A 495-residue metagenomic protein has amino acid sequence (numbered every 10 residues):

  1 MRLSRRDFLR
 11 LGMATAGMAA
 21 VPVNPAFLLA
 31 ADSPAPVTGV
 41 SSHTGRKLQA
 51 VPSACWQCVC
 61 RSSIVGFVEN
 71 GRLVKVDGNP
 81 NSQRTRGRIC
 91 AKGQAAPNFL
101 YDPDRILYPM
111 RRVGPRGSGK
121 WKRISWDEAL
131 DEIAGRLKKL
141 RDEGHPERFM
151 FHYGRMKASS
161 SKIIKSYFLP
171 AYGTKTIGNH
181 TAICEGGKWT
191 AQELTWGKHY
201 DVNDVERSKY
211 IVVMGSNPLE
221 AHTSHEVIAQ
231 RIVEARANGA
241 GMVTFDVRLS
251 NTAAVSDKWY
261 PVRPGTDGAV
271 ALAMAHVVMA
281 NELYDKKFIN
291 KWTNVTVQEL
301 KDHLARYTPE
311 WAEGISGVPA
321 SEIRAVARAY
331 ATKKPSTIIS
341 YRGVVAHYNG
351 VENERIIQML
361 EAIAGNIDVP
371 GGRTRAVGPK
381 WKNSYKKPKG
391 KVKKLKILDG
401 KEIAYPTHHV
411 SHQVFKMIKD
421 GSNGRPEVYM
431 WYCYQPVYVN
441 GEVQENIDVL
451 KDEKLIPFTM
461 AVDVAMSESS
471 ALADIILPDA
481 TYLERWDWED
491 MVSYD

Functional and structural regions predicted by a protein language model:
M1-N281, V295, P319, R425 (+2 more regions): N-terminal export/assembly segments and adjacent metallocofactor-ligating motifs of anaerobic energy-metabolism
H43, V278-V297, V437-V443, D448: Membrane-interacting alpha-helical segments
C60, D142-P146, I177, N217 (+7 more regions): Intrinsically disordered or highly flexible coil/loop and linker segments, enriched in small and charged/polar residues
K122, K157, R263, D267 (+5 more regions): Generic alpha-helical structural element
A134-R141, R328-A331, K419: Generic structural signal for well-ordered alpha-helical scaffold segments
A158-S161, N251, H347, Y438 (+1 more regions): Short catalytic/ligand-binding loop motif for oxyanion handling, primarily in non-cytosolic enzymes, centered on
I163-V233, N238-A240, T244-F245, A269-L272 (+2 more regions): Extended redox/cofactor-interaction regions of prokaryotic respiratory oxidoreductases
M274, T293-V410: Active-site phosphate/pyrophosphate-binding segments
